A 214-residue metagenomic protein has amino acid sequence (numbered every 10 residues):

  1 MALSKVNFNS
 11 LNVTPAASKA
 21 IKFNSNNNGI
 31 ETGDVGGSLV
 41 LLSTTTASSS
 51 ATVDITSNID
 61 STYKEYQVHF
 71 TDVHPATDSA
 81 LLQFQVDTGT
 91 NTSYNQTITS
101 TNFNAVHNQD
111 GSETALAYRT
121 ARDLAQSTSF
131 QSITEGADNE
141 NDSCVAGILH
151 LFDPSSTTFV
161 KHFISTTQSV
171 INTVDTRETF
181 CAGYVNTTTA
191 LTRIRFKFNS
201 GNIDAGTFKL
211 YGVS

Functional and structural regions predicted by a protein language model:
L3-N9, K22-S25, D34-S214: Surface-exposed molecular-recognition determinants
N9-A17: Disulfide-braced loops of extracellular cysteine-rich modules
